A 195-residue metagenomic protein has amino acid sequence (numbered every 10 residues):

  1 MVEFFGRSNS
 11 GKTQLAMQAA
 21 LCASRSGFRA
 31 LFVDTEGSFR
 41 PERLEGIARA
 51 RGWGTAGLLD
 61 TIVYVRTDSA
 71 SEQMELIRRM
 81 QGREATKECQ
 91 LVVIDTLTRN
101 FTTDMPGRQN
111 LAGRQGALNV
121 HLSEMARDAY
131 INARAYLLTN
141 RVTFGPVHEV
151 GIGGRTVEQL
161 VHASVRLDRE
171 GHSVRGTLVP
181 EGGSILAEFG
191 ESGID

Functional and structural regions predicted by a protein language model:
M1-R79: Conserved P-loop
R7, C22-S26, I47-G54, M80-R83 (+5 more regions): Conserved, well-folded catalytic cores of nucleic-acid-processing and energy-transducing macromolecular machines
F28-R29, T61, E88-L91, A129-L138: Loop/turn-to-beta-strand initiation segments
E36-F39, D68-Q73, T98-N100, V142-P146 (+2 more regions): Conserved nucleotide-binding/hydrolysis micro-motifs of P-loop NTPases
L44-E45, D104-P106, E149-V150: Short amphipathic alpha-helical segments
D60, Q90, E158, H162: Conserved acidic residues
V65-I131: Phosphate-binding/switch loop-helix module in NTP-utilizing enzymes
G116, S123, R127-D195: Phosphate-binding/switch region of NTP-binding enzymes
